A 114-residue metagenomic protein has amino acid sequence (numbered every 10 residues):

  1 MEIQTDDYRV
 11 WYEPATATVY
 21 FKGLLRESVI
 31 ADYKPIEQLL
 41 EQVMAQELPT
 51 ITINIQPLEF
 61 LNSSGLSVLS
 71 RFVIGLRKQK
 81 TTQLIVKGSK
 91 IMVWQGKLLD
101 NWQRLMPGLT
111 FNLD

Functional and structural regions predicted by a protein language model:
M1-E37: STAS-typified acidic loop motif
A17, I51, T82-L84: Conserved beta-strand core positions
A31-D32, S64, G96-K97: Short, well-ordered secondary-structure micro-motifs
K34-Q38, V68-R71: Charged helix-capping and loop-helix junction motifs
L40-S64, V86-K87: Short, glycine-/small-residue-enriched flexible loop/hinge segments at domain edges that mediate gating
V68-D114: Amphipathic, Lys/Arg-enriched alpha-helical "gate/interface" segment within cytosolic domains that mediates
